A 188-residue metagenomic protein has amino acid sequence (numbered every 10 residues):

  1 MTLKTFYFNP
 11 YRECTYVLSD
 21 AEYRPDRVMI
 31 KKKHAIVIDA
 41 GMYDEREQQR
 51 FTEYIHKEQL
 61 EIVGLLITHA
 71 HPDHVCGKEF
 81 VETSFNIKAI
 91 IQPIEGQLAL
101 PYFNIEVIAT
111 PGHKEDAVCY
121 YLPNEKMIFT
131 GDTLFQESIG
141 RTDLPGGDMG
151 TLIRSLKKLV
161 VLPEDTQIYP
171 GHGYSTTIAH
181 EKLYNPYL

Functional and structural regions predicted by a protein language model:
M1-E53, E58, C119-G131: Conserved beta-strand hairpin/beta-sheet module of binuclear metal-dependent hydrolase folds, prominently
T2, E61, K88-A89, N104-E106 (+1 more regions): Conserved beta-strand segments of alpha/beta enzyme cores
L3-F6, V17, Q97-L122: Core dinuclear metal-dependent hydrolase active-site scaffold
K32-A35, M42-Y43, K114-L188: Metallo-beta-lactamase
E45-Q92: Active-site metal-binding motif and surrounding structural segment of the metallo-beta-lactamase
L65-V75, I108-A117, Y169-S175: Histidine-centered catalytic micro-motifs
C76, I105, G146-G147: Residue-level signal for the nucleotide or nucleotide-sugar donor/cofactor binding architecture
